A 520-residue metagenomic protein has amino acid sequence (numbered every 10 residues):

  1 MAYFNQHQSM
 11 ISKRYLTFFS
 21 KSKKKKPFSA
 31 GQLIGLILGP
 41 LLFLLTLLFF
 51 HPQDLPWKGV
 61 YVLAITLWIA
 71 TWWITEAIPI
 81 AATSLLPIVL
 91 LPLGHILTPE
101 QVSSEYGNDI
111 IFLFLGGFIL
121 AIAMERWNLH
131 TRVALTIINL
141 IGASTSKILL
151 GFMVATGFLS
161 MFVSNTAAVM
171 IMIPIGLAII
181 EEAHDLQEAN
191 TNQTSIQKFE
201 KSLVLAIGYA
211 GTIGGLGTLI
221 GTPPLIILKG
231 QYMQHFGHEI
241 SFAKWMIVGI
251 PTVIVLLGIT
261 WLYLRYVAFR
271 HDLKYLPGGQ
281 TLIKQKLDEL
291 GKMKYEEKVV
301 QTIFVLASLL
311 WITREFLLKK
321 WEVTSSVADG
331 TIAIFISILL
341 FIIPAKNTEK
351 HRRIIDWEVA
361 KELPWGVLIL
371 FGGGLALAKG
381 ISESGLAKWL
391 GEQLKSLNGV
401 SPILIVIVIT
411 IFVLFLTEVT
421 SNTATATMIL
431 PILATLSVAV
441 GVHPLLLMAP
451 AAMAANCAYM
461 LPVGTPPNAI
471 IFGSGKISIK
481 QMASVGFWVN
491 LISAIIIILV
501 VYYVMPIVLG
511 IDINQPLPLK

Functional and structural regions predicted by a protein language model:
M1-L113, Q234-G237, K244-E392, T410 (+2 more regions): Hydrophobic transmembrane alpha-helices of multi-pass small-molecule transporters
Q6-K13, T17-S22, A30-L33, T156-F162 (+12 more regions): Cytosolic regulatory regions of ion transport systems
H51, A81-A82, L86-T194, K361 (+1 more regions): Membrane-embedded alpha-helical segments and adjacent helix-loop junctions characteristic of multi-pass solute
F112, G116-G117, A121, G151 (+21 more regions): Alpha-helical transmembrane segments of multi-pass inner-membrane proteins, especially transporters/permeases
F118, F158-P174, K198-F242, L256-R265 (+4 more regions): Alpha-helical transmembrane segments and, especially, the helix-loop junctions at the ends of these helices
I122-W127, M172-A183, L262-L276, I343-P344 (+1 more regions): Membrane-water interface of transmembrane alpha-helices
D185-K201, V267-L290, N347-E358, H443 (+1 more regions): Alpha-helical transmembrane segments
D185-L186, G208, I250, I369-A387 (+1 more regions): C-terminal transmembrane helix pair
